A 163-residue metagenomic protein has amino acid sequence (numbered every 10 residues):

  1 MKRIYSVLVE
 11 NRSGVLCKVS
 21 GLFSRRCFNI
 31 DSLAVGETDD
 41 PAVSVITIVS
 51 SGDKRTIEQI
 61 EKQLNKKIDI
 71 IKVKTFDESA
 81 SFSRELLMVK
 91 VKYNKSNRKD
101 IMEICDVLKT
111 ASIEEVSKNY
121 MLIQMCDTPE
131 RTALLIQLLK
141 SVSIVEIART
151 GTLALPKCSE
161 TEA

Functional and structural regions predicted by a protein language model:
M1-I4, L8-V45, V49-A163: Long, contiguous binding/interaction regions
